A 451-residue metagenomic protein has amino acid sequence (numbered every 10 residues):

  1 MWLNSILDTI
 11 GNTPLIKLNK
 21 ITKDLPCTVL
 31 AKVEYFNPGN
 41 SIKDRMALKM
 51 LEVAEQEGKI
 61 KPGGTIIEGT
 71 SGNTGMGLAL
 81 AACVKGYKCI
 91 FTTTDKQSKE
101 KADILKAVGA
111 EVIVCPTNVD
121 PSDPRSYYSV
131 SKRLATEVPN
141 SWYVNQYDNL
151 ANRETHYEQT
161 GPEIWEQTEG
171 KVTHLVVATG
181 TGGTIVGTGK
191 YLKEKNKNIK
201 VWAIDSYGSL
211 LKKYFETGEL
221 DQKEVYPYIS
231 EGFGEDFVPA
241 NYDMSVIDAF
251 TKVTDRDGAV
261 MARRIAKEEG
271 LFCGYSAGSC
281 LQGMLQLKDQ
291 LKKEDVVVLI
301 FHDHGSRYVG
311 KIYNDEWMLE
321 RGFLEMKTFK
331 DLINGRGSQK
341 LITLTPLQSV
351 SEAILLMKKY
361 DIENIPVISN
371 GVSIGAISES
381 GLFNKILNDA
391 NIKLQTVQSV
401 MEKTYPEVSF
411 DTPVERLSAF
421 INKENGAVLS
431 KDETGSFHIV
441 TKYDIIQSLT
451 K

Functional and structural regions predicted by a protein language model:
M1-K330: PLP-dependent amino-acid enzyme catalytic core
A82, I164, G270, M357 (+6 more regions): Terminal peptide-recognition signature
V246, M326-L341, Q348, L394-Y405: Bateman (tandem CBS) regulatory domains
I342-D361, V367-S369, I386, P406-G426 (+2 more regions): The conserved cystathionine-beta-synthase
E363, G375-L382, F437-I445: Short hydrophobic beta-strand motif reused across regulatory alpha/beta modules
E379-Q398, I445-K451: A short, polar/charged loop-to-alpha-helix boundary motif
